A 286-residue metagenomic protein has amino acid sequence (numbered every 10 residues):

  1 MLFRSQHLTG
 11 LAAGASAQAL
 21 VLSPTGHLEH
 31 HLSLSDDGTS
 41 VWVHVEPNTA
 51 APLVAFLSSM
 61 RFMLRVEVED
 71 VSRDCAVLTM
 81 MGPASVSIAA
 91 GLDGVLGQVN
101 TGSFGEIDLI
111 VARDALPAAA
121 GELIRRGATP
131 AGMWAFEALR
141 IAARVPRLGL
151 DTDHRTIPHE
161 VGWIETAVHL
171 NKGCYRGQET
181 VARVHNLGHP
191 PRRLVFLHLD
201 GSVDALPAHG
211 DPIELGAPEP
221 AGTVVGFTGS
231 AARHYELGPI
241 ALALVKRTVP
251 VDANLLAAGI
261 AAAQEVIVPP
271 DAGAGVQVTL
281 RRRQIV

Functional and structural regions predicted by a protein language model:
S5-G14, R65: Cytochrome P450 catalytic domain signature, combining two hallmark sequence patches
L8-G10, M80-S85, H198-L206: Short, surface-exposed ligand-recognition loops at beta-strand->loop->(often short) alpha-helix junctions that present
A13-Q18, R192, F196: Short Pro/Gly-enriched beta-strand edge/turn motifs at strand-loop
G14-S16, G97, R144, G149 (+4 more regions): Glycine-centered loop/turn motifs
P24, I164-V168, R176-Q178, A182-V286: Glycine-rich, small/acidic residue-mixed loop/short-helix segments
H30-P146: Acidic, low-complexity central loop/insert segments
I110-H198: Anionic-ligand-binding alpha/beta catalytic cores of soluble enzymes and soluble regulatory domains that recognize
